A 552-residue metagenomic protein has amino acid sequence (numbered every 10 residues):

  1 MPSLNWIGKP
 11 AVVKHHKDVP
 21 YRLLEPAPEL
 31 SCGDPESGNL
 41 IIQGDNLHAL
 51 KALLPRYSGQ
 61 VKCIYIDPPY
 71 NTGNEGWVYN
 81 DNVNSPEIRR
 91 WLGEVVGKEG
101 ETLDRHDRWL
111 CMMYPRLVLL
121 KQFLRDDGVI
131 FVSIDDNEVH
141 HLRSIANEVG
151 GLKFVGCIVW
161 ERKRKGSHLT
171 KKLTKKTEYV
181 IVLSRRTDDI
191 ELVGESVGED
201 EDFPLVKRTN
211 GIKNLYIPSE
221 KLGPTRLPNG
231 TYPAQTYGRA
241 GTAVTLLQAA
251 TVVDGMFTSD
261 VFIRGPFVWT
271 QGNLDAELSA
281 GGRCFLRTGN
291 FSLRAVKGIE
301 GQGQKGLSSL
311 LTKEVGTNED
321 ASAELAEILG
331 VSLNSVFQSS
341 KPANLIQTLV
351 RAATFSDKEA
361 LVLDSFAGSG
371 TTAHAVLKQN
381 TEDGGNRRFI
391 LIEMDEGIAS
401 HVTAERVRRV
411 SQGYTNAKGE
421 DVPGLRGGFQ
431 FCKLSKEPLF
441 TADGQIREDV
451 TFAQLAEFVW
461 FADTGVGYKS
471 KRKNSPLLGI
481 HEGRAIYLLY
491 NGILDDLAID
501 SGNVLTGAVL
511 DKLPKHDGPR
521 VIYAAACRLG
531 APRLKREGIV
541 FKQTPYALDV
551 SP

Functional and structural regions predicted by a protein language model:
M1-R22, A27-G33, G38-N39, L47 (+11 more regions): Accessory, often C-terminal, charged low-complexity segments
I66-P68, S365: Conserved beta-strand/loop positions that form the S-adenosyl-L-methionine
G73, G370-H374: Glycine-rich SAM-binding Motif I of class I
Y79-D104: Aromatic- and acidic-residue-enriched carbohydrate-binding clefts of CAZyme catalytic domains
E87-V95, T312-A326: Active-site-adjacent bridging/hinge elements
L333-N344: Conserved SAM-binding loop and adjacent beta-strand
E359-G368: Conserved class I S-adenosyl-L-methionine
A373-D383: Conserved SAM-binding loop of SAM-dependent methyltransferases across substrates and taxa, primarily the Class I
